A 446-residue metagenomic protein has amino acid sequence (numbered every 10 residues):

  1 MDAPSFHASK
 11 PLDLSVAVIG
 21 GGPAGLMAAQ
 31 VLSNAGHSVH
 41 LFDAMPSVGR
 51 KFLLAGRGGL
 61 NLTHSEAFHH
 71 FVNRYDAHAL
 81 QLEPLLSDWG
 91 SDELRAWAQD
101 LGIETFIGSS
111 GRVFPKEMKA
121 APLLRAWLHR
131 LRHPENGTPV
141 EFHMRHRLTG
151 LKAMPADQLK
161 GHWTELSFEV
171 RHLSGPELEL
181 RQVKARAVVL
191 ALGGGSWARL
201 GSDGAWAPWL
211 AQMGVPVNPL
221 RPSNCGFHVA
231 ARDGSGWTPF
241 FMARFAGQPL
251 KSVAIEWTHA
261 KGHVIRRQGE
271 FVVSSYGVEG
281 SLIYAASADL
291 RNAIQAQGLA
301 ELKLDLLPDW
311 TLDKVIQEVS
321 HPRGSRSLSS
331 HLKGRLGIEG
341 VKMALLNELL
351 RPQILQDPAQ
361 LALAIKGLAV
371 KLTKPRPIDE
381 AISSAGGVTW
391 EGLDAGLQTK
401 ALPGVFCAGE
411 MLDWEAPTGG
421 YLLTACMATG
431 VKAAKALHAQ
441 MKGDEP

Functional and structural regions predicted by a protein language model:
L14-L41, L437: N-terminal Rossmann-like FAD-binding beta1-loop-alpha1 element of flavoenzymes
V18, G22-A24, G194-S196, L412: Residue-level detector of alpha-helix initiation sites
A28, W206-M213, T424-M441: An active-site-proximal "capping" alpha-helix that borders the catalytic cofactor pocket
S33-R57: Glycine-rich FAD pyrophosphate-binding loop
N34-A35, S47, F68-H70, S87 (+9 more regions): Residue-level recognition of phosphate/Mg2+-coordinating polar/acidic sites in nucleotide-handling active sites
L53-L85: N-terminal glycine-rich dinucleotide-binding loop that anchors FAD/FMN and/or NAD(P) in oxidoreductases
L82-G90, S109-H129, W197-S202, H228-R232 (+1 more regions): Short beta-strand to alpha-helix junction loop
P122, R130-K333: Predominantly flavin-linked oxidoreductase catalytic cores and closely associated redox partners
